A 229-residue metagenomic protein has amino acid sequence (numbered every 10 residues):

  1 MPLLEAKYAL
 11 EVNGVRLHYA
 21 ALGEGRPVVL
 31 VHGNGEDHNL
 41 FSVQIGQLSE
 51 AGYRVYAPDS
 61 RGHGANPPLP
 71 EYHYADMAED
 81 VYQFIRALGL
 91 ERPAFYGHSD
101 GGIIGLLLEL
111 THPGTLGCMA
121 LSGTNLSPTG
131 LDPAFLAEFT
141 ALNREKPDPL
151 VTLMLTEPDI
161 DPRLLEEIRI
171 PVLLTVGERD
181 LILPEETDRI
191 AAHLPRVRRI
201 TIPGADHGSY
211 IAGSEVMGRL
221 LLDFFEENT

Functional and structural regions predicted by a protein language model:
V15-A65: Conserved HGGG/HGGXW glycine-rich cap/lid loop of the alpha/beta-hydrolase fold
S42, E50, Y56-Y96, R219: Active-site loop/oxyanion-hole signature of alpha/beta-hydrolase fold enzymes
G97, G101, G105: Gly/Ala-rich beta-loop-alpha elbow adjacent to hydrolase catalytic centers
L106-L110, M119-K146: Flexible "cap/lid" loop of the alpha/beta hydrolase fold
P149-L164: Active-site nucleophile elbow and catalytic-triad environment of alpha/beta-hydrolase enzymes
I168, L174-V176: Short beta-strand/loop motif that positions the catalytic acidic residue of the alpha/beta-hydrolase fold
L181-E186: Conserved alpha/beta-hydrolase "acid-adjacent" motif
P203-T229: Catalytic active-site module of serine/aspartate enzymes centered on a nucleophile-bearing elbow/loop
